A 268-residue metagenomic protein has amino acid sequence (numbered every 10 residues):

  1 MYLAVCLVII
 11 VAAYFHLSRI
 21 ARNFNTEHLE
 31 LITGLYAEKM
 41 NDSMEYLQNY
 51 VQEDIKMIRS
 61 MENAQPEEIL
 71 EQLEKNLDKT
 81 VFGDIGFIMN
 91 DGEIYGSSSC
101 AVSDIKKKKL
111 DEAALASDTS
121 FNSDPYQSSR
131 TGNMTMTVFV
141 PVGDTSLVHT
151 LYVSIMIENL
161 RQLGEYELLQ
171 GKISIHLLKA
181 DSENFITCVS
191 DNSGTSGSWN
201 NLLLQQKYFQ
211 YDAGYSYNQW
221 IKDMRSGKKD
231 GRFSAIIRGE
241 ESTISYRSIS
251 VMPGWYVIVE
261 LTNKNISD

Functional and structural regions predicted by a protein language model:
M1-R19, N23: Extreme N-terminal signal-anchor transmembrane helix of membrane signaling/transducer proteins, especially in bacteria
E30, G34-L35, K39-L70, F87-A101: Extracellular/periplasmic ligand-binding regions of membrane signal-transduction receptors
V51, I85, I175-L177: Short hydrophobic secondary-structure edge segments in sensory/regulatory modules of signaling proteins
Q65-V81, T150-L203: Solvent-exposed, extracytoplasmic
K79, I94-Y166: Extracytoplasmic/periplasmic ligand-binding sensor regions of membrane-associated signaling proteins
I88, G92-C100, E183-D191, S245-Y246: Amphipathic coiled-coil signal-relay and dimerization helices
S97-Q127, G194-S234: Extracytoplasmic/periplasmic sensor domains and loops in membrane signaling proteins
K207-D268: Extracellular/periplasmic juxtamembrane segments that couple receptor/chemosensory ectodomains to their
